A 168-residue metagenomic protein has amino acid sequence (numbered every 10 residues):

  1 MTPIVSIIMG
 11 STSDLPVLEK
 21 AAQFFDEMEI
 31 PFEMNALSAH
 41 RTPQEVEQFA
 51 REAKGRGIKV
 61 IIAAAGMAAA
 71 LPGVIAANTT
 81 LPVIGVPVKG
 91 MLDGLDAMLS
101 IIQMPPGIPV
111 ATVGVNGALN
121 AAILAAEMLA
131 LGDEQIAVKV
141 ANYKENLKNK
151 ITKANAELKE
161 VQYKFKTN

Functional and structural regions predicted by a protein language model:
T2-R41: Glycine-rich phosphate/diphosphate-binding loop of Rossmann-like nucleotide-binding domains
P3, I30-P31, T80-L81, I102-V110: Glycine/charged-rich beta-loop-alpha catalytic/anionic-binding loops adjacent to active sites
D14-L18, T42-V46, A65-V74, D93-L95 (+1 more regions): Short glycine/serine/threonine-rich phosphate/pyrophosphate-binding segments that cradle anionic phosphate groups
M34-K54: N-terminal beta-loop-helix "entrance" segment that forms/cooperates in small-molecule cofactor or anionic ligand
F49-P87: Glycine-rich phosphate-binding loop
L92-V138: Short, glycine-/small-residue-rich phosphate/pyrophosphate-handling segment
L129-N168: Glycine-rich phosphate/pyrophosphate-binding loop and the adjoining helix
